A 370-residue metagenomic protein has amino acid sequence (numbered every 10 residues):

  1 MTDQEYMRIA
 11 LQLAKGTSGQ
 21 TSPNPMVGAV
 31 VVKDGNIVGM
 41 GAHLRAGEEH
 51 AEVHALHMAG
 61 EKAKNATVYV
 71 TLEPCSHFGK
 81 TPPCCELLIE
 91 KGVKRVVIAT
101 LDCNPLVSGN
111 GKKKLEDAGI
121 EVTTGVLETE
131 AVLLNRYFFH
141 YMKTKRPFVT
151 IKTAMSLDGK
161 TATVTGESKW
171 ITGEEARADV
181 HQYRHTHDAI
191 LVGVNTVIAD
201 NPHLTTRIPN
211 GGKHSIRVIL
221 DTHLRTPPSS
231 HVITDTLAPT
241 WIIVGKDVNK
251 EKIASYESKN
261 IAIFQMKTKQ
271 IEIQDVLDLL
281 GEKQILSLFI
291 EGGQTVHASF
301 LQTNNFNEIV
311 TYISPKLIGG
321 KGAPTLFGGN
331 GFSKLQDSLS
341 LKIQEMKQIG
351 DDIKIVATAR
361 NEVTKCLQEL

Functional and structural regions predicted by a protein language model:
D3-R8, L13-N24, M40, K80 (+2 more regions): Enzymes that bind and transform nitrogen-containing heteroaromatic metabolites
Q20-T21, K112, V126-A154: Proteins enriched for Cys/Gly/acidic motifs involved in redox and nucleic-acid/cofactor modification
G28: Helix-turn-helix
V31-E130, I216, T236, W241 (+1 more regions): Zn2+-dependent cytidine deaminase-like catalytic core
K33, K143-T144, T358-R360: Active-site beta-strand termini and strand-to-loop segments that position acidic
N104, S108, T124-L127, M142-R146 (+1 more regions): Short capping loops/turns at secondary-structure boundaries
P105-L106, V132, H297, G319: Generic structural signal for helix capping and beta-alpha/helix-loop junctions
